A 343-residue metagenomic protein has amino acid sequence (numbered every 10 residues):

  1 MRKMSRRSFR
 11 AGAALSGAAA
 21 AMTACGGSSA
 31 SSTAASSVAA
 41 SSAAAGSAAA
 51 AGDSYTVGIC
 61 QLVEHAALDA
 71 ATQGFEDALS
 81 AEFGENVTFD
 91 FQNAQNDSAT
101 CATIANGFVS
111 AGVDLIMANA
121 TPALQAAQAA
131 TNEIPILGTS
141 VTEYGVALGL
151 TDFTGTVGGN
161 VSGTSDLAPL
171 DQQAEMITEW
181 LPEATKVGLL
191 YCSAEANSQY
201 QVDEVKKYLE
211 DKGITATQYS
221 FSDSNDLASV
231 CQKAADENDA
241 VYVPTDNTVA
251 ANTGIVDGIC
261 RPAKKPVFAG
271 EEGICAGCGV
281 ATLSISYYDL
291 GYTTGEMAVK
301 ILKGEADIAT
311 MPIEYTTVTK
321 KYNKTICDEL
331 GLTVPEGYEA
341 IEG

Functional and structural regions predicted by a protein language model:
M1-S16: N-terminal secretory signal peptides and thylakoid transit peptides that target proteins across membranes
C25-S41: Bacterial lipoprotein signal-peptidase II cleavage site
A50-A51, Y144-K186, I285-A306: Hydrophobic alpha-helical segments within soluble ligand-binding/sensing domains
Y55-G84, D90-C101, A194, S198 (+1 more regions): Extracytoplasmic "Venus flytrap"
V57, F75, S162-L209, T310-I326: An alpha-beta-alpha
F91-D152, V243-R261, K265-G270: Beta-alpha junction/loop-to-helix N-cap segments that form part of ligand/metal-binding clefts
A196-K265, E271: Pocket-lining segment of extracytoplasmic ligand-binding domains
K300-G343: Hinge/cleft segment of the Venus flytrap/periplasmic-binding protein
